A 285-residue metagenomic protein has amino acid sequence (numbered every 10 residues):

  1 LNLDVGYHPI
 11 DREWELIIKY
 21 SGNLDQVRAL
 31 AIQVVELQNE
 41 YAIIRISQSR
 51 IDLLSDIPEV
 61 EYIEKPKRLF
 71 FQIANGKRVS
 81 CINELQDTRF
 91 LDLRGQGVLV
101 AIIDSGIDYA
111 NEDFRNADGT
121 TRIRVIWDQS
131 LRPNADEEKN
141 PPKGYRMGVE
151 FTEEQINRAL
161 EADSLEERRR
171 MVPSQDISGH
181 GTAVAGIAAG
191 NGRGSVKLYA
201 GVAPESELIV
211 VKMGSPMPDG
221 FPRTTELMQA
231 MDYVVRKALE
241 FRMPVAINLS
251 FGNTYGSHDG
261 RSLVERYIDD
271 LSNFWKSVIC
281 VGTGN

Functional and structural regions predicted by a protein language model:
L1-Y20: Short glycine-/aliphatic-rich beta-strand segments at the starts of folded cytosolic domains
S21-L99, Y109-R122: Autoinhibitory propeptides
D52, T182-G186, Q229-D232, R266: Solvent-exposed, polar/charged alpha-helical surfaces in well-ordered, non-transmembrane soluble domains, broadly
V79-S80, R115-R122, G194, E226 (+2 more regions): Short secondary-structure boundary/capping segments
R89-T225, R242, K276: Subtilisin-like serine protease catalytic core
S215-N285: Substrate-binding/access-modulating region of protease and related hydrolase catalytic domains
